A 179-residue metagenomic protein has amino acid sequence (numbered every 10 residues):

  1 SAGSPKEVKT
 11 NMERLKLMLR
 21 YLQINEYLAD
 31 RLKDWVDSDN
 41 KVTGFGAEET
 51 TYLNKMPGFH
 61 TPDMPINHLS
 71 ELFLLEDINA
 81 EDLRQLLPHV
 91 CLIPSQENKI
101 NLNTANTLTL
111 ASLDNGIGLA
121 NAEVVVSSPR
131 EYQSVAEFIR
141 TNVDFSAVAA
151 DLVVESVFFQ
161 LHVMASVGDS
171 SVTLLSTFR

Functional and structural regions predicted by a protein language model:
S1-R179: Compositionally biased linear targeting/interaction segments
